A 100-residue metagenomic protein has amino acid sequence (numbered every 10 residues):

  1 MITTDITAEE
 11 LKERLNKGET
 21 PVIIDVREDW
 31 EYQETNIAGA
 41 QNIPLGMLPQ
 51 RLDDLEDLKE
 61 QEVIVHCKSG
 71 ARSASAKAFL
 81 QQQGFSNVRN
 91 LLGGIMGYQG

Functional and structural regions predicted by a protein language model:
M1-V22, V26-E62, K68-G100: Rhodanese-like catalytic fold shared by cysteine-dependent sulfurtransferases and DSP/PTP-type phosphatases
